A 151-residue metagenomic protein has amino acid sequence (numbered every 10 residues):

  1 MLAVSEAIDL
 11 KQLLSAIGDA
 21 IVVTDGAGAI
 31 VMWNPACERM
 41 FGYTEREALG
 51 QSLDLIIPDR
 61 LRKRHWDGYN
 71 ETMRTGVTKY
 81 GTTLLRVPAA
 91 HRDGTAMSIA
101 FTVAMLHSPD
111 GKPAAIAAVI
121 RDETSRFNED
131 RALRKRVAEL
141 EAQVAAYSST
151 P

Functional and structural regions predicted by a protein language model:
A3-E38, G81, A145, S149-P151: Sensory modules in modular signal-transduction proteins
I8, F127-A145: Sensory-domain boundary/capping and coupling elements
C37-A48: PAS/PAS-like sensory domain cap-loop motif
E45, I57-S98, H107-P109: PAS/LOV-family and closely related PAS-like sensory domains
F101-V103, I120: Sensory-domain boundary capping and coupling elements
D110, T124-N128: Charged alpha-helical signal-transmission linkers that cap and connect PAS-family sensory domains
K112-D122: PAS-family sensory domains
